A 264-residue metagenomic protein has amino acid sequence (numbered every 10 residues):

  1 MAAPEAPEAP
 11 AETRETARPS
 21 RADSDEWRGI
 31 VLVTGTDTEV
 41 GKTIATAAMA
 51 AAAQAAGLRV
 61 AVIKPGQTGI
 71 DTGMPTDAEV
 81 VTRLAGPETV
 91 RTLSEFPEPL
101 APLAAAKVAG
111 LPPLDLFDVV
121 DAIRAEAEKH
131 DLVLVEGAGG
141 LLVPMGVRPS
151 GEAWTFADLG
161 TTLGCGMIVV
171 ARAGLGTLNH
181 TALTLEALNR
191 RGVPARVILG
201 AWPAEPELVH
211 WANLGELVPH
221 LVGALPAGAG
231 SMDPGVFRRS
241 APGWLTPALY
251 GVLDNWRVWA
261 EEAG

Functional and structural regions predicted by a protein language model:
M1-V33: Extreme N-terminal, non-catalytic leader segments that precede Walker-type/kinase nucleotide-binding cores
D25-I30, I44-P113, F117, A122-E126: N-terminal phosphate/diphosphate-binding loop that engages ATP/GTP or pyrophosphate donors across diverse enzyme folds
I30-L32, V60-A61, L132-L134, G166: Residue-level preference for the first positions of well-ordered beta-strands
D37: Conserved glycine-rich cofactor-binding loop
V40-G41: Conserved glycine(s) of the Walker
R124-G137, G164-M167, L245-G264: P-loop NTP-binding module
L132, G137-H220: Conserved catalytic-core segment of NTP-binding enzymes
E186-G264: C-terminal lobe/tail of nucleotide-utilizing enzymes
